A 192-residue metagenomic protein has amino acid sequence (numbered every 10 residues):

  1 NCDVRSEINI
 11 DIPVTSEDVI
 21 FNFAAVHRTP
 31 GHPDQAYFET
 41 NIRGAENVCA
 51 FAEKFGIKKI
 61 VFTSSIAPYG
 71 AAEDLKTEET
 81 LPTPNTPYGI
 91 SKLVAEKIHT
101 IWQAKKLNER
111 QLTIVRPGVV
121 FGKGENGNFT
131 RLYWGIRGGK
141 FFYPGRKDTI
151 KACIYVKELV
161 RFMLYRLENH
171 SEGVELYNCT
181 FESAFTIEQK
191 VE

Functional and structural regions predicted by a protein language model:
V4-R43, N47, F51-K54, Y69: NAD(P)H-binding glycine-rich loop region in Rossmannoid oxidoreductase-like domains and their noncatalytic homologs
E39, R43, E73-F121, E125 (+2 more regions): Catalytic helix-loop patch of NAD(P)-dependent Rossmann-fold dehydrogenases
T40-A45, V61-S64, S91-K92, A152: Short alpha-helix in the Rossmann-fold core of NAD(P)-dependent oxidoreductases
N47-P87: Conserved Rossmann-fold NAD(P)-dependent oxidoreductase catalytic core, especially the SDR/UDP-sugar
E125-R131, G145-E168, V174-N178: Substrate-positioning beta->alpha
N169-E192: Mid/C-terminal beta-alpha module of Rossmann-like enzyme folds, strongest in SDR-family dehydrogenases/epimerases
